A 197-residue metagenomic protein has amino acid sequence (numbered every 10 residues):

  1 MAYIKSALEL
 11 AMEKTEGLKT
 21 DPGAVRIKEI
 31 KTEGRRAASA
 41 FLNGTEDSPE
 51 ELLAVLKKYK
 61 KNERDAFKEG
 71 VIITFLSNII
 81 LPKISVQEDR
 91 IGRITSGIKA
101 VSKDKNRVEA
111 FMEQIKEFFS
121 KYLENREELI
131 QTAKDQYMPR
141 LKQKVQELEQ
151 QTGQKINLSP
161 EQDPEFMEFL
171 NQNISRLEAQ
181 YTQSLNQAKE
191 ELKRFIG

Functional and structural regions predicted by a protein language model:
M1-E63: Leu/Val/Ala/Ile-rich N-terminal alpha-helices, chiefly Sec-type signal peptides and the beginnings
E16-I27, L53, I79, K83 (+6 more regions): Generic alpha-helix signal with a bias toward terminal, lower-confidence helices and secondary-structure junctions
L18, K99, K103, R107-A110 (+4 more regions): Residue-level signal for well-ordered alpha-helical segments
D21-A24, N43-D47, E124, E128-Q131 (+5 more regions): Intrinsically disordered or highly flexible coil/loop and linker segments, enriched in small and charged/polar residues
R35, E109, E113-K116, S120-E127 (+3 more regions): Generic structural signal for well-ordered, non-transmembrane alpha-helical segments in soluble/cytosolic regions
A37-I130: Long amphipathic alpha-helical segments with strong coiled-coil/leucine-zipper propensity
K134, M138-G197: Long amphipathic all-alpha helical oligomerization modules
